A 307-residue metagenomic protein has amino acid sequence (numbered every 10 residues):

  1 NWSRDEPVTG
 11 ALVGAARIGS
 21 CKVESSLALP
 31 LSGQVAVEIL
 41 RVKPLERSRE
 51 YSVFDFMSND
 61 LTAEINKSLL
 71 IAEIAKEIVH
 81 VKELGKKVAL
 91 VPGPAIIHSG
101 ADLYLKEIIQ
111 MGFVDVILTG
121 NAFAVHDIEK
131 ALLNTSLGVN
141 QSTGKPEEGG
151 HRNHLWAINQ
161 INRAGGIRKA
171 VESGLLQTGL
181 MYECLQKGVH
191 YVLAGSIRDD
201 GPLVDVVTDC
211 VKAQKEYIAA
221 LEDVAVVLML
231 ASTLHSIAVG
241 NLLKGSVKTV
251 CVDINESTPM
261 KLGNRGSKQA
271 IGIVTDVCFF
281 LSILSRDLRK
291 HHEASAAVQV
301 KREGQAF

Functional and structural regions predicted by a protein language model:
N1-S48: Extended, charged alpha/beta regions that create polyanion-binding interfaces
S48-A63, I158-A164, R198-D200: Gly-rich Lys/Arg/Thr-decorated short loops/hinges at beta-loop-alpha junctions or inter-strand turns that position
S48-E50, G100-Y104, D127-L133, L203-V206 (+2 more regions): Short acidic, glycine/serine/threonine-rich loops at helix termini
A72-V88, I108, E183-Q186, A220-V224: Glycine-rich phosphate/diphosphate-binding loops that line cofactor/substrate pockets in enzymes
G93-S99, A122-V125, D199, S232-S236: Gly/Ser/Thr-rich loops at beta-strand to alpha-helix junctions that form or flank small-molecule/cofactor-binding
K106-I109, F113-Q160, M229: Active-site histidine-anchored catalytic micro-motif
Q141-V189, S196-F307: C-terminal functional extensions of proteins
